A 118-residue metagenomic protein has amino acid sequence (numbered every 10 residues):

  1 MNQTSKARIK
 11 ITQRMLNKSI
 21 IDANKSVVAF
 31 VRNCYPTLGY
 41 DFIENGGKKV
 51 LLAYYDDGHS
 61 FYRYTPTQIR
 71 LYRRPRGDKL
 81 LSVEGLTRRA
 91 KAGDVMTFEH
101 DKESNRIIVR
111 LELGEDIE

Functional and structural regions predicted by a protein language model:
M1-E118: Acidic, low-complexity intrinsically disordered regions
